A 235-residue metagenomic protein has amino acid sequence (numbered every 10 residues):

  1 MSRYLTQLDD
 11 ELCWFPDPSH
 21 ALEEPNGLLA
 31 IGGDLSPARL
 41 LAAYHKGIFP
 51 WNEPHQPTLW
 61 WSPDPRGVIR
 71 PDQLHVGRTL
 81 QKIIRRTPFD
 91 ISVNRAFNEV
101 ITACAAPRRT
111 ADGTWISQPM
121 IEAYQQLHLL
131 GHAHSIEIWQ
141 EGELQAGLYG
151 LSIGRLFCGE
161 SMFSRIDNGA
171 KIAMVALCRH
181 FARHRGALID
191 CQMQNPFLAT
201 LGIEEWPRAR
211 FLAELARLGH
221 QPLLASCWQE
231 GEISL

Functional and structural regions predicted by a protein language model:
M1-L235: N-acyltransferase acceptor-side catalytic subdomain
